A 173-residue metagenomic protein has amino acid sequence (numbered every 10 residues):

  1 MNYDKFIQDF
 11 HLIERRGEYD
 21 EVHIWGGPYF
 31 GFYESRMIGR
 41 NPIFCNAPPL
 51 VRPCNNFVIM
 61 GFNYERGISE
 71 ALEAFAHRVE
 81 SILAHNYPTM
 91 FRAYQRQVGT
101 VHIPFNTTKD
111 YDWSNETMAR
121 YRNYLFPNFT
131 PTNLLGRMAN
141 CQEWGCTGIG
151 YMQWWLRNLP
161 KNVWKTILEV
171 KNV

Functional and structural regions predicted by a protein language model:
M1-C45: Active-site-proximal segments of metallohydrolase catalytic domains
R15-R16, R36, R40, R52 (+7 more regions): Arginine residue identity/basic-tract feature
D20-I24, N56-V58, G99: Hydrophobic beta-strand segments of well-ordered beta-sheets in folded domains
W25-Y29, F62-N63, S81: Active-site-proximal beta-strand/loop segments in catalytic clefts of secreted hydrolases
G31-E34, E80, Y87-P88: Short catalytic/ligand-binding loop motif for oxyanion handling, primarily in non-cytosolic enzymes, centered on
F32-Y33, M37-Y64: Active-site scaffold of zinc-dependent metalloenzymes
E65-N86: Active-site recognition of the HExxH zinc-binding catalytic motif
N86-V173: Replace "(M1/M4/M9/M12/WLM)" with "(e.g., M1/M4/M8/M9/M12/M26/WLM)" and add "not limited to" to clarify scope
